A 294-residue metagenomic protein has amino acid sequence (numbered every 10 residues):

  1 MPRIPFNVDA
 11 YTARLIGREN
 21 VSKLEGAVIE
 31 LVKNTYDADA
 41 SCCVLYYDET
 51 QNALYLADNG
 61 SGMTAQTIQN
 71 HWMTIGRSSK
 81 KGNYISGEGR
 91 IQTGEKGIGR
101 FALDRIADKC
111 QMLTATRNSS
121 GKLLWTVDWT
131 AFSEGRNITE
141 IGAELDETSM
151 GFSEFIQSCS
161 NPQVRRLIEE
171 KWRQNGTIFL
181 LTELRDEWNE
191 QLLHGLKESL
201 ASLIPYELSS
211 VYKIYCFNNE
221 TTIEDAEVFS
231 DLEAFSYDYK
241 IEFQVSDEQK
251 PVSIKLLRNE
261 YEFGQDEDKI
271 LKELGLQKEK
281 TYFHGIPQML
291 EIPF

Functional and structural regions predicted by a protein language model:
M1-L181: GHKL (Bergerat-fold) ATPase N-terminal catalytic module, capturing the glycine-rich phosphate-binding loop and acidic
R105, S120, W172-Q174, E207-S209 (+2 more regions): A generic structural signal for short, non-catalytic loop/turn and secondary-structure boundary residues
A115, L184, F217-N219: Inter-blade boundary loops/turns of WD-repeat beta-propellers
E169-W172, E190-H194: Charge-rich interaction segments
E190-Q191, Y206-N218: C-terminal helical "lid" subdomain and adjoining coupling/linker elements of P-loop NTPases
G195-Y206: Short, non-transmembrane amphipathic alpha-helical segments
F217-F294: GHKL/Bergerat-fold ATPase module in large chromosome/replication-associated machines
